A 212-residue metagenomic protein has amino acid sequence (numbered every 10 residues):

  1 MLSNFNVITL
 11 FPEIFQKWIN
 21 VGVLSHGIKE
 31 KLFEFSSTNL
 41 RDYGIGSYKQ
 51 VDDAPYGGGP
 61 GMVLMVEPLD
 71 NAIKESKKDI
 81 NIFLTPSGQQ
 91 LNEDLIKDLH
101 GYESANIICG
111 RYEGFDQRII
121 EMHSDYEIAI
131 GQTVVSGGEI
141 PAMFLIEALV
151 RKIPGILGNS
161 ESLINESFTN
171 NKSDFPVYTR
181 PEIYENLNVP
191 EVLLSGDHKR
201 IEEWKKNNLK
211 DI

Functional and structural regions predicted by a protein language model:
M1-S76, K199-I201, K206-I212: N-terminal nucleotide/polyanion-binding subdomain common to many enzyme families
N6-I8, S36-T38, I80-I82, A105-N106 (+1 more regions): Hydrophobic/aromatic beta-strand patches that form the interior of the parallel beta-sheet core in alpha/beta enzyme
F11, L84-P86, I108-R111, G131 (+1 more regions): Short His-Asn-centered micro-motif
G22-H26, K97-G101, M122-H123: Short, solvent-exposed amphipathic alpha-helical segments in soluble enzyme and RNA/protein-processing domains
R41-G46, Q89, V134-G137: A short acidic, often aromatic-flanked loop/helix-cap motif at beta-alpha or helix-coil junctions that lines enzyme
V63-R111, Q117: S-adenosyl-L-methionine/SAH cofactor-binding core of RNA-modifying enzymes
I119-N159, E166-F168: Structured adenosyl-cofactor binding patch, chiefly the S-adenosyl-L-methionine
F168-I212: Long, charged alpha-helical interface segments
